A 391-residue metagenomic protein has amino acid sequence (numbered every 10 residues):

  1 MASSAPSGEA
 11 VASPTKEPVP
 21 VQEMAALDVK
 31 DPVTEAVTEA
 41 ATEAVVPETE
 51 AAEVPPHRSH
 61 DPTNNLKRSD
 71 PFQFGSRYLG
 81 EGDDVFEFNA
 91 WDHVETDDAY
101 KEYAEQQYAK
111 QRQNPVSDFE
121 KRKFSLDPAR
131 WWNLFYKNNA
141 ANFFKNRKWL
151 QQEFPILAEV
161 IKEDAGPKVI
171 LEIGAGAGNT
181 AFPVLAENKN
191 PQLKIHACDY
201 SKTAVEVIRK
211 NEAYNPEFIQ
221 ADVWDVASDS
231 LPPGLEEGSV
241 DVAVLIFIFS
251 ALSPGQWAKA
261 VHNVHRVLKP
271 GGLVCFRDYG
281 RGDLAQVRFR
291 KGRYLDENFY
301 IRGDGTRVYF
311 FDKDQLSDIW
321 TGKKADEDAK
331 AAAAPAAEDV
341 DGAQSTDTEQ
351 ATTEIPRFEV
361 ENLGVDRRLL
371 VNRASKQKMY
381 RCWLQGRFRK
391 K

Functional and structural regions predicted by a protein language model:
G8-L126, L134: N-terminal auxiliary segments of SAM/dcSAM-dependent transferases
D83-F88, V308, Y380-R387: Short hydrophobic/aromatic beta-strand or adjacent loop that forms the aromatic wall/cage of a ligand/substrate-binding
W131, A141-P167, P183-E187: Conserved alpha-helix/loop element of class I SAM-dependent methyltransferases that forms part of the SAM/SAH-binding
K168-L231: Class I SAM-dependent methyltransferase SAM/SAH-binding core
S230-A243: A short acidic, Gly/Pro-enriched loop at the edge of an enzyme's catalytic core that lines a small-molecule cofactor
V240-Q256: A short SAM/SAH-binding and catalytic strip from SAM-dependent methyltransferases
A258-L273: A short glycine-rich, Lys/Arg-flanked "PGG" loop and its adjoining helix->strand segment in the class I
G280-R368: C-terminal alpha-helical "lid/dimerization" subdomain adjacent to the S-adenosyl-L-methionine
